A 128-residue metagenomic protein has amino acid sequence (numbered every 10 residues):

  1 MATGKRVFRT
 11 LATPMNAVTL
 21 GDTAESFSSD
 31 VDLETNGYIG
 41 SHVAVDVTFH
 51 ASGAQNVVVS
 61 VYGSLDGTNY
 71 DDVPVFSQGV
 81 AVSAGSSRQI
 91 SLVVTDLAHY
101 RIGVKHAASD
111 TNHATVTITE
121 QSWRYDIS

Functional and structural regions predicted by a protein language model:
M1-A17, H106-S128: C-terminal interaction-tip segments
T13, D72-V82: Solvent-exposed serine/threonine-rich low-complexity stretches and specific carbohydrate-binding patches
P14-G37, T48-N56, V82-R88, A107-H113: Surface-exposed ligand/attachment interfaces on beta-rich extracellular proteins
S41-V45, V94-A114: Noncatalytic modules at the cell exterior or secretory-pathway interfaces, chiefly beta-strand-rich lectin/adhesion
V59-V61: Short beta-strand elements bearing conserved aromatic residues within extracellular beta-rich modules
G67-N69: Short aromatic-acidic-glycine turn motif
